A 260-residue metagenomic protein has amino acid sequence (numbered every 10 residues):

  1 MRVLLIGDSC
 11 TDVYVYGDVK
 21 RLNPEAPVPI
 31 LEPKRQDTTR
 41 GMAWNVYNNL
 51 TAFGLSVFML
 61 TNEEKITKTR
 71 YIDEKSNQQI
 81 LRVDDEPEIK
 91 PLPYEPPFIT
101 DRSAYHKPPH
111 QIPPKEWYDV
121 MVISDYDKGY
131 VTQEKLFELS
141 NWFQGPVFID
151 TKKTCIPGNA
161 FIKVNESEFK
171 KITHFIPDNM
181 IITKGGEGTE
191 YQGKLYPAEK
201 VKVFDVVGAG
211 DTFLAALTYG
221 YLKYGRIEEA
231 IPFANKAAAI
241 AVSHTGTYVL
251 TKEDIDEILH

Functional and structural regions predicted by a protein language model:
R2-V3, T11-I123, T251-H260: Conserved N-terminal subdomain of the carbohydrate kinase-like
L4, F58-L60, L81, F148 (+3 more regions): Hydrophobic/aromatic beta-strand patches that form the interior of the parallel beta-sheet core in alpha/beta enzyme
G7, T51, T61, T151 (+1 more regions): Short beta-strand/turn micro-motifs composed of small residues that flank or help shape donor/cofactor-binding pockets
D8-S9, Y126, T212: Active-site metal-binding loops of divalent metal-dependent hydrolases
K20-A26, Y71-D84, P96-P109, D119-F175 (+1 more regions): Conserved beta-alpha-beta core of the PfkB/ribokinase-like small-molecule kinase fold
R35-T38, M42, D127-V131, F161 (+3 more regions): Catalytic cores of large soluble enzymes that bind and process phosphate-bearing ligands
K115-W117, E134-F148, K153-G158, K171-H260: Conserved phosphate-binding/catalytic region of the ribokinase-like
